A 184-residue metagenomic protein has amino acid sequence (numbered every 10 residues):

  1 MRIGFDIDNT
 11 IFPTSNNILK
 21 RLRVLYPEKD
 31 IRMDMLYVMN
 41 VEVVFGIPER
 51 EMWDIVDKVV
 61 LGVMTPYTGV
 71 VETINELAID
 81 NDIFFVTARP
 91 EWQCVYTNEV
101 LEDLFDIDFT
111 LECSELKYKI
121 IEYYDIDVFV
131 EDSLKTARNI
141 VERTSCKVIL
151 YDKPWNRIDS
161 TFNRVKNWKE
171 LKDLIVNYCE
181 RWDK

Functional and structural regions predicted by a protein language model:
M1-E51: Active-site neighborhood of HAD-like aspartate-dependent phosphohydrolases
T10-F12, N17-I18, P90-Q93, Y118 (+2 more regions): Short, solvent-exposed loop/turn segments at secondary-structure junctions
K58-F85, E91-V95: Short, acidic loop-to-helix structural element flanking the phosphoryl-transfer center in phosphate-processing enzymes
D82-F84, T110, V128, K147-I149: A structural signal for isolated positions on well-ordered beta-strands in alpha/beta enzyme cores
A88-N139: Substrate-recognition "cap/lid" segment bordering the active-site pocket of phosphatases
T110-S114, N163-E170: Short acidic-hydrophobic, aromatic-tinged amphipathic segments that line or gate anion-handling sites
Y118-Y123, R157-N163, L174-V176: Short, charged, surface-exposed secondary-structure boundary motifs
F129-K166: Acidic, Mg2+-coordinating phosphoryl-transfer loop and its flanking beta/alpha structural elements, shared across
